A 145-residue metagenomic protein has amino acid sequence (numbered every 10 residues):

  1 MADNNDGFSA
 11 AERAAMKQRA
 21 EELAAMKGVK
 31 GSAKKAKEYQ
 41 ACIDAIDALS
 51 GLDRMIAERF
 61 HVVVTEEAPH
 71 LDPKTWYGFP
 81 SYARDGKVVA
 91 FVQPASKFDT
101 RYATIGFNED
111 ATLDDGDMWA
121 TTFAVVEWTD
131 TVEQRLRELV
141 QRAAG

Functional and structural regions predicted by a protein language model:
M1-G145: Charge-dense, helix-prone N-terminal extensions
